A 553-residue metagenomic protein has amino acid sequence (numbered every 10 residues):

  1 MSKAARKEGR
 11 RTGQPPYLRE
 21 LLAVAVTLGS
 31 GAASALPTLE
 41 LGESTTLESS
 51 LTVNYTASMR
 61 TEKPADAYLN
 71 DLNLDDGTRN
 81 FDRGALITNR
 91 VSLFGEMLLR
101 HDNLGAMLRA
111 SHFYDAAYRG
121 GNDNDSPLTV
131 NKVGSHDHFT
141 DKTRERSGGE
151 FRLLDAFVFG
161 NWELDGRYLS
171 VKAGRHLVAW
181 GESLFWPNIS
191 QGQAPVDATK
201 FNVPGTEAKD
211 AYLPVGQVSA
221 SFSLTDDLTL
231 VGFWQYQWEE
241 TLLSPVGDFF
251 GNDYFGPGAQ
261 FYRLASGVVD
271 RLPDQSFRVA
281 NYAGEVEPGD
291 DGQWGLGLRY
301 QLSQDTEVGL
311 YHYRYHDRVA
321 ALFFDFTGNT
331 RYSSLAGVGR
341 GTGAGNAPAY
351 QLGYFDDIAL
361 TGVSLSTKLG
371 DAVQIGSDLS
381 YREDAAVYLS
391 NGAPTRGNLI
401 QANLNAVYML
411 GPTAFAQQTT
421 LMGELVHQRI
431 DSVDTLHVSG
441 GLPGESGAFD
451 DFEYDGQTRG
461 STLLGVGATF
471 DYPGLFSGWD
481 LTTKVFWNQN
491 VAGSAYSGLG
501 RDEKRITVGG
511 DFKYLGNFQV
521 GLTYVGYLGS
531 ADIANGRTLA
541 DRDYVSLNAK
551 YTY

Functional and structural regions predicted by a protein language model:
A35-S49, R60-P64, M97-A106, R119 (+8 more regions): Short loop/turn motifs that connect adjacent beta-strands in outer-membrane beta-barrel proteins
T45, D75-G77, I87-L93, G149-L154 (+7 more regions): Residues that define the transmembrane beta-barrel architecture of outer-membrane proteins
L47-Y55, A106-A110, L169-A173, T229-G232 (+9 more regions): Transmembrane beta-strands of outer-membrane beta-barrel proteins
L51, L93-L99, L108, D155-G160 (+11 more regions): Residues on the lipid-exposed face of transmembrane beta-strands in outer-membrane beta-barrel proteins
Y55-T61, N103, H112-A116, R175-A179 (+9 more regions): Transmembrane beta-strands of outer-membrane beta-barrel pores
A65-R79, R119-K142, A194-V203, S244-Y282 (+4 more regions): Solvent-exposed loop segments that connect transmembrane elements
R100-Y254, A492, R501-K504, V525-G529: Outer membrane beta-barrel
L539-Y553: Outer-membrane beta-barrel "beta-signal"
